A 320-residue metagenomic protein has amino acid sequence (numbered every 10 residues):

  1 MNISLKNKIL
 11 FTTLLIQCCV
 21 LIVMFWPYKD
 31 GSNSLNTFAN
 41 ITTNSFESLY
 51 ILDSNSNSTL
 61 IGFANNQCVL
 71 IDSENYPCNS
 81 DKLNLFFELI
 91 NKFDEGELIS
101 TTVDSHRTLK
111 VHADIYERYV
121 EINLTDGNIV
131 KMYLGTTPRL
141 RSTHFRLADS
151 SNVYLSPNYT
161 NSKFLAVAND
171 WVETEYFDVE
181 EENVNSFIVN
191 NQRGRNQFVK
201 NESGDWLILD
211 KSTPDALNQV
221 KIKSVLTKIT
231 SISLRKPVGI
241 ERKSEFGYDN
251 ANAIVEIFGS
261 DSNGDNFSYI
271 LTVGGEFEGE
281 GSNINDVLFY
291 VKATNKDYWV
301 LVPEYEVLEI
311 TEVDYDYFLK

Functional and structural regions predicted by a protein language model:
M1-K320: Long, low-complexity, repeat-rich, intrinsically disordered, solvent-exposed domains used in surface/appendage assembly
